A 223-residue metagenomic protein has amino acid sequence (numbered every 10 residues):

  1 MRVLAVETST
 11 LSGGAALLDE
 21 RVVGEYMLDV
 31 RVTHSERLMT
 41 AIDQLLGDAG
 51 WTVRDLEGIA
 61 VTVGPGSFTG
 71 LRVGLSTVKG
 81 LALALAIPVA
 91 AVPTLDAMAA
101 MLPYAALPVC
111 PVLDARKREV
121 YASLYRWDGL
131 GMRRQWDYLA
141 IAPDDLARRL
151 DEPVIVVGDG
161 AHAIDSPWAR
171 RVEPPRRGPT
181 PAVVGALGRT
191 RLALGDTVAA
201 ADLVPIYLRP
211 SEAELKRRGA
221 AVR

Functional and structural regions predicted by a protein language model:
M1-V63, G178: N-terminal beta-alpha supersecondary unit
L11, A16, G64-F68, R72 (+3 more regions): Gly/Ser/Thr-rich beta-alpha loop segments that engage phosphate groups in nucleotides
R21, M27, T33, P88-T180 (+3 more regions): Surface "functional belts" at beta-alpha junctions
L45-A49, A84, L102, V184-L192: Stable alpha-helical structural segments in soluble proteins, enriched in small hydrophobic residues
A60-A91: DPxDG-like acidic metal-binding loop motif
P174-P205: Glycine-rich phosphate-binding/hydrolytic loop that grips phosphoryl groups
